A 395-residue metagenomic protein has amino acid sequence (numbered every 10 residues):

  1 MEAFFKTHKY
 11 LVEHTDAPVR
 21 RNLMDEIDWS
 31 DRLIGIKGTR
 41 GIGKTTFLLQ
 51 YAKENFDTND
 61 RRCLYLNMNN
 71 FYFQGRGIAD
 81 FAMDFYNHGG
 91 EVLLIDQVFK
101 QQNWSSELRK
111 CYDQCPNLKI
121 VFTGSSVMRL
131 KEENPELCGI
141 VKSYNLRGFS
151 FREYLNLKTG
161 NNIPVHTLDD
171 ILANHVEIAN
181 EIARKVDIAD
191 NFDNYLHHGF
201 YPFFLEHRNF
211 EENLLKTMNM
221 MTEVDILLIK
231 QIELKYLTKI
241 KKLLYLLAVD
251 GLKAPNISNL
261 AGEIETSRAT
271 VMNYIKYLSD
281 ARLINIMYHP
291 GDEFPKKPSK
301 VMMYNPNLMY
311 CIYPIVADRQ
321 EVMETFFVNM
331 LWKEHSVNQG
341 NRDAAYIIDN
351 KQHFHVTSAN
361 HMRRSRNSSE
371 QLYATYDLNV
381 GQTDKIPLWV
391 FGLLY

Functional and structural regions predicted by a protein language model:
M1-H14, G41, E54, M68 (+1 more regions): A cross-kingdom feature that marks ATP-driven nucleic-acid transaction machinery
E2, K9, S125, K131-T238 (+1 more regions): Interdomain motor-coupling "hinge/lid" segment immediately C-terminal to the ATP-binding subdomain of NTP-driven enzymes
Y10-W29: Pre-Walker A adenine-sensing motif
I36: Hydrophobic anchor at the beta1->P-loop junction of P-loop NTPases
K44-T45: Conserved lysine of the Walker
Q74-V121: Conserved nucleotide-sensing/catalytic segment adjacent to the nucleotide-binding pocket in NTP-handling enzymes
D113-N134, L278: Sensor-1/coupling segment of RecA-like P-loop NTPase cores
F203-G340: Accessory nucleic acid-recognition modules appended to NTPase machines
